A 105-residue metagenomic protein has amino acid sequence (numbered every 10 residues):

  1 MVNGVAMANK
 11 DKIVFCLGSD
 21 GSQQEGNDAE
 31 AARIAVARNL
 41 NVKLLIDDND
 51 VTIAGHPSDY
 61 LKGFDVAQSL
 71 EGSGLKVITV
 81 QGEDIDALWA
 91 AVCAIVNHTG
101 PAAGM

Functional and structural regions predicted by a protein language model:
M1-M105: Glycine-rich ThDP/TPP pyrophosphate-binding loop and its adjacent helix/strand module within ThDP-dependent enzymes
